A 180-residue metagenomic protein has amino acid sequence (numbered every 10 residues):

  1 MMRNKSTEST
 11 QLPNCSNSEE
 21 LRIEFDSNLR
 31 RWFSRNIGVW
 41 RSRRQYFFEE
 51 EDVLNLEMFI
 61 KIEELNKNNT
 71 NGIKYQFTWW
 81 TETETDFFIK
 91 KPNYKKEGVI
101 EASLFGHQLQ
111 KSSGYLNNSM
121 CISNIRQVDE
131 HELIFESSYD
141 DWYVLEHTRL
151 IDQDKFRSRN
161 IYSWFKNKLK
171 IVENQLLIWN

Functional and structural regions predicted by a protein language model:
M1-E97, I171, N180: Amphipathic/hydrophobic helical signal segments and adjacent flexible N-terminal regions that mediate secretion
R3-L21, T83-N180: Calycin-type beta-barrel ligand-binding domains and close structural analogs
